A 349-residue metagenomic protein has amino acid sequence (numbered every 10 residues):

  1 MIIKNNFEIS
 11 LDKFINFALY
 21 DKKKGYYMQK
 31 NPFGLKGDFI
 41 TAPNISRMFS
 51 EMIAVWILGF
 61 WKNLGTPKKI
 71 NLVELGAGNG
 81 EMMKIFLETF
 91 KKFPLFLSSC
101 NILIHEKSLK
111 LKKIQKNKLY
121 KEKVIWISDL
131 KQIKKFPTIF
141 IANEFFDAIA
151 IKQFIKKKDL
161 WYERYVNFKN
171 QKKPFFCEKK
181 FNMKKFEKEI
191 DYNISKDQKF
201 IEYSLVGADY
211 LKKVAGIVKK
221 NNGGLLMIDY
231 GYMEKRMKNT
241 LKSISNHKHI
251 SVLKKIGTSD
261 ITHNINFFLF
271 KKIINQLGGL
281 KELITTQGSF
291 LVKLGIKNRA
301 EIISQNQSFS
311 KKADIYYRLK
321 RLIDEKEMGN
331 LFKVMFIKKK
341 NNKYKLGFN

Functional and structural regions predicted by a protein language model:
M1-L75, N79-E122, I127-D129, I133 (+3 more regions): Rossmann-like AdoMet
I9-K13, N44, M48, E81 (+6 more regions): Generic recognition of stable, solvent-exposed alpha-helical segments in well-folded globular domains
G80, K112, I149-A150, K235: Conserved protein kinase catalytic core
K107, A142-N143, Y230, I337: Residues immediately flanking
S128-K158, F200-D209, K213, I217-K219 (+2 more regions): A short SAM/SAH-binding and catalytic strip from SAM-dependent methyltransferases
I139-E187, K238-S251: A mobile, often basic/glycine-rich helix-loop segment that functions as the active-site lid/recognition loop
E187-N349: Long, Lys/Arg- and hydrophobic-enriched amphipathic alpha-helices
